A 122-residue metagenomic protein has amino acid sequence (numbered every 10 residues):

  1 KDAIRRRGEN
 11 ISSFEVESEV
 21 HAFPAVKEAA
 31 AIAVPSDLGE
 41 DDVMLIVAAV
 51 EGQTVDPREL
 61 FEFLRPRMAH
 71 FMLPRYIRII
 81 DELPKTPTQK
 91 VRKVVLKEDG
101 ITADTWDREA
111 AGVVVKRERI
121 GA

Functional and structural regions predicted by a protein language model:
K1-M72, D81-P84, Q89-V91, V95-E98 (+1 more regions): AMP-binding/adenylate-forming catalytic core of the ANL superfamily
E98-A122: Acidic/polar alpha-helix N-cap and adjacent early helical turns within long charge-rich amphipathic helices/linkers
